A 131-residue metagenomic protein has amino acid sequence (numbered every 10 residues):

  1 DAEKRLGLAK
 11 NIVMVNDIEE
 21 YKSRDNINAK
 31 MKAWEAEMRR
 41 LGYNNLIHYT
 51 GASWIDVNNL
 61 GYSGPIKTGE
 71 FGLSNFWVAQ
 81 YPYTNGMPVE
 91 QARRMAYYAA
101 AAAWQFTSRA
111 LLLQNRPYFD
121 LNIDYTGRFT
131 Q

Functional and structural regions predicted by a protein language model:
D1-L6, N28-A33, I55-P65, N85-A92: Alpha-helical scaffolding within the catalytic cores of extracellular/periplasmic polymer-degrading hydrolases
D1-N44: Substrate-binding cleft of extracellular glycoside hydrolase catalytic domains
E3, A9-N16, W54-V78: Accessory recognition modules or surfaces
I12-I18, N45-Y49, N75-A79, A102-Q105: Structural recognition of the beta-strand scaffold that forms the well-ordered cores of secreted hydrolase catalytic
I18-R24, A52-D56, P82-G86, T107-L112: Solvent-exposed loop/turn segments at secondary-structure junctions within structured extracellular/periplasmic domains
Y43-N58: Aromatic-lined carbohydrate-recognition surfaces of secreted/lumenal glycan-active proteins
P65-Q131: Functionally critical loop-and-helix segments that line ligand-binding/catalytic clefts of soluble enzyme domains
